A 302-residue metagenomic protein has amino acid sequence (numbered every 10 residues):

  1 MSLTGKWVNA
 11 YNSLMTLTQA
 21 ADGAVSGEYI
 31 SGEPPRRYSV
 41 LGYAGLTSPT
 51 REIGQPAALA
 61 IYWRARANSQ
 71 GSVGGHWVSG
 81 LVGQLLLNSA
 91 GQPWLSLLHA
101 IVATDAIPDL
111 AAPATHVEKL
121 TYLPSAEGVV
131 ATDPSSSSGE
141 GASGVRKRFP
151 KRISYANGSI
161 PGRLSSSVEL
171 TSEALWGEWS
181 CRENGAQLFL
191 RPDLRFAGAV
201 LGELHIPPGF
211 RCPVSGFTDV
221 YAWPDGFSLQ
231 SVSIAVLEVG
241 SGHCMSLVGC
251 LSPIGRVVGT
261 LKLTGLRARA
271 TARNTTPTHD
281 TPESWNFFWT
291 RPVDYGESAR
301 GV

Functional and structural regions predicted by a protein language model:
S2-L87, E173-C244: Central antiparallel beta-sheet cores of small beta-barrel/beta-sandwich binding domains
A21, S89-G91, P253-G255: Residue-level recognition of beta-strand termini and adjacent short loop/turns
W94-T171, V258-V302: Edge beta-strand at a domain terminus
